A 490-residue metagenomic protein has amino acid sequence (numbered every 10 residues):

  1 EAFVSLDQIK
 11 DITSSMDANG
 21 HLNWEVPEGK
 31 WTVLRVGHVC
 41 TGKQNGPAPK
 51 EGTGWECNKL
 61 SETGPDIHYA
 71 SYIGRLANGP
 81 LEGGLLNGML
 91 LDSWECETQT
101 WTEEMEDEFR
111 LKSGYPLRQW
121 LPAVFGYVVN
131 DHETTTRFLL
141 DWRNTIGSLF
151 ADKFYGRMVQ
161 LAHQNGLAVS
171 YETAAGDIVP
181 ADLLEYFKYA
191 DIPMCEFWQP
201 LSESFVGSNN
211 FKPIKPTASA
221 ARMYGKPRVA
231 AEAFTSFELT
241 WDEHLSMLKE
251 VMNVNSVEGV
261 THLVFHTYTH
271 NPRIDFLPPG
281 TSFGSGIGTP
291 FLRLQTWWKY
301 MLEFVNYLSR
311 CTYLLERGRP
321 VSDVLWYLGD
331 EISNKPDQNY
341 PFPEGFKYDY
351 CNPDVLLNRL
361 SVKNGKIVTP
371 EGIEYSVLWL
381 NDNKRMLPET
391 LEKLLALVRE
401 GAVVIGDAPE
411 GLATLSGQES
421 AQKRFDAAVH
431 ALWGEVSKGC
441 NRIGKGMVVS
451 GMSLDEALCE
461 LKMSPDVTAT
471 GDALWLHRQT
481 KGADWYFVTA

Functional and structural regions predicted by a protein language model:
E1-L86: Mature N-terminal, pre-catalytic/accessory segment of carbohydrate-active enzymes
R75, G79-G88, S93-A490: Carbohydrate-binding surfaces of carbohydrate-active enzymes
